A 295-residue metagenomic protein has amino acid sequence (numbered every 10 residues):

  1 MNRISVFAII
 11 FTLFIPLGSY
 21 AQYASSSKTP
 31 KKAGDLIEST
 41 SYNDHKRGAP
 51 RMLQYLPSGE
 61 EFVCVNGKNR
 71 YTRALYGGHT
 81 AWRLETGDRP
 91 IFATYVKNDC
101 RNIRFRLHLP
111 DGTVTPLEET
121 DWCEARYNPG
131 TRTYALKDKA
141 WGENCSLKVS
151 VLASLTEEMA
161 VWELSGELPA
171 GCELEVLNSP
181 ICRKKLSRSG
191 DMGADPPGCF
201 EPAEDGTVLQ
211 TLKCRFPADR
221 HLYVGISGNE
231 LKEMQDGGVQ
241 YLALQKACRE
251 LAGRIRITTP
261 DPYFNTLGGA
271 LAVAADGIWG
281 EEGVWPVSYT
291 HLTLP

Functional and structural regions predicted by a protein language model:
M1-F7: Bacterial N-terminal signal peptides that target proteins for export
A8-P16: Bacterial N-terminal signal peptides
Y20-V284, S288: Terminal accessory carbohydrate-recognition/targeting modules of carbohydrate-active enzymes
T290-P295: Conserved small/polar residues in nucleotide/adenosyl-binding loops
